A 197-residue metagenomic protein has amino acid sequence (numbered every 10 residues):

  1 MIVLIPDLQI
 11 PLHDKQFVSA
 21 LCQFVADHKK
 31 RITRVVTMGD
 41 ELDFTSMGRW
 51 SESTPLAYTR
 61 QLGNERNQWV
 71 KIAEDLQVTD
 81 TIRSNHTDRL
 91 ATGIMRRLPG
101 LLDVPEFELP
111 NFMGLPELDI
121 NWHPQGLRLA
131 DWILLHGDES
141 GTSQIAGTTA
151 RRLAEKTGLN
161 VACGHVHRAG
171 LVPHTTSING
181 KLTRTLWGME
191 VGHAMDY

Functional and structural regions predicted by a protein language model:
M1-V3, G126-I133: Beta-strand-turn-beta hairpins that frame and shape the catalytic cleft of phosphate-ester-processing enzymes
M1-V70: N-terminal active-site segment of His-dependent metallophosphoesterases
L4-P6, R34-D40, D80-N85, L134-G137 (+2 more regions): Active-site neighborhood of phospho(di)ester-bond hydrolases with catalytic His/Asp-centered motifs
F17, R49-W50, G93-M95, G147 (+1 more regions): Short amphipathic alpha-helical segments
K30-T33, L76-V78, A130, T157-G158: A general structural motif
F44-P124: Active-site neighborhood of divalent metal-dependent phosphoester bond hydrolases
P124-A130, P173-T176: Short acidic-hydrophobic surface loop/beta-edge motif
D138-Y197: Conserved beta-sheet core of the metallophosphoesterase superfamily
